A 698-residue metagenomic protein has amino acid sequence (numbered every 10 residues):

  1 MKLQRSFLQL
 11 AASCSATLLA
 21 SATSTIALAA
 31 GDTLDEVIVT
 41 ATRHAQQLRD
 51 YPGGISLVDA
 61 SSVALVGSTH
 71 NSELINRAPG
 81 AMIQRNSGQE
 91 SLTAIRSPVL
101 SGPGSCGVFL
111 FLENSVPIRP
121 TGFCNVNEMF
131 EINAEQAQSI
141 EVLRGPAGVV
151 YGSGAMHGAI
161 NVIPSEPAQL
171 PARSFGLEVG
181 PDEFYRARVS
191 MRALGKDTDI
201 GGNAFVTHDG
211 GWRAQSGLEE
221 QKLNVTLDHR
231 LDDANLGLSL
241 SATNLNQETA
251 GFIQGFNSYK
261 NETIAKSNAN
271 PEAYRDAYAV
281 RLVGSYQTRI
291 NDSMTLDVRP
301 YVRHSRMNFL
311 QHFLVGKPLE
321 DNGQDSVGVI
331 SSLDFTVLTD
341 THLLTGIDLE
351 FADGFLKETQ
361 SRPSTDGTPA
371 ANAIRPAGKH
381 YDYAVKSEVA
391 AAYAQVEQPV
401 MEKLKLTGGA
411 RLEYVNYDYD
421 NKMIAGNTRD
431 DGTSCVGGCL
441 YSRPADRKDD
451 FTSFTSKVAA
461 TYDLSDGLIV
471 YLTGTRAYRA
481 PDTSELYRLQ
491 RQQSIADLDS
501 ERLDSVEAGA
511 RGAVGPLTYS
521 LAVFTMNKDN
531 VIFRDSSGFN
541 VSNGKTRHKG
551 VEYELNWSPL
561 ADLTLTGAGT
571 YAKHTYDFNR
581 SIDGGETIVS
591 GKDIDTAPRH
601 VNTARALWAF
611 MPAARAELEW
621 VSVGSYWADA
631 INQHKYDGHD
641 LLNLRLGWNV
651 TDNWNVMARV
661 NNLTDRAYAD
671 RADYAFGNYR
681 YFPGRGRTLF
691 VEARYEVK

Functional and structural regions predicted by a protein language model:
S72-V116: Extracytoplasmic beta-strand/coil segments of soluble accessory domains associated with Gram-negative outer-membrane
V116-R144: Short acidic/polar hinge/loop motifs at secondary-structure boundaries that mediate gating or recognition
A172, P181-H208, R213-A250, E272-T295 (+5 more regions): Transmembrane beta-barrel wall of Gram-negative outer-membrane proteins
A250-N268, L310-L319, T359-H380, D418-D449 (+5 more regions): Solvent-exposed loop segments that connect transmembrane elements
S285, R289, S293-Q311, D463 (+6 more regions): Membrane-embedded beta-barrel scaffold of Gram-negative outer-membrane proteins
F335-L344, D348-E350, Y383-M526, S558-L560 (+2 more regions): Structural signature of Gram-negative outer-membrane beta-barrels, strongest in the C-terminal barrel of TonB-dependent
P399-L406, Y414-V415, T518-K528, S542-A630 (+2 more regions): Gram-negative outer-membrane beta-barrel transporters
S622-D629, G647-K698: C-terminal beta-signal and adjacent terminal beta-strands/loops of Gram-negative outer-membrane beta-barrel proteins
